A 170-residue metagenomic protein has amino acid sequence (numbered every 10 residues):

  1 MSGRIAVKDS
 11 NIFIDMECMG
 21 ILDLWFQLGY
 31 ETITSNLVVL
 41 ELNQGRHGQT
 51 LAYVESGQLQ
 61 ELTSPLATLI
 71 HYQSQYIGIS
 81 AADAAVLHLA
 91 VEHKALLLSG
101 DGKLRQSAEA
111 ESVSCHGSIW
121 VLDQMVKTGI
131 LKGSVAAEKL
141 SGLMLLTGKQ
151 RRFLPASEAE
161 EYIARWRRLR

Functional and structural regions predicted by a protein language model:
S2-A95, G102, Q106-V113, E138-K139 (+1 more regions): Active-site-proximal, substrate-binding regions of enzyme catalytic domains and RNA-binding/basic surfaces
G117, V121-R168: Hydrophobic alpha-helical interaction segments
